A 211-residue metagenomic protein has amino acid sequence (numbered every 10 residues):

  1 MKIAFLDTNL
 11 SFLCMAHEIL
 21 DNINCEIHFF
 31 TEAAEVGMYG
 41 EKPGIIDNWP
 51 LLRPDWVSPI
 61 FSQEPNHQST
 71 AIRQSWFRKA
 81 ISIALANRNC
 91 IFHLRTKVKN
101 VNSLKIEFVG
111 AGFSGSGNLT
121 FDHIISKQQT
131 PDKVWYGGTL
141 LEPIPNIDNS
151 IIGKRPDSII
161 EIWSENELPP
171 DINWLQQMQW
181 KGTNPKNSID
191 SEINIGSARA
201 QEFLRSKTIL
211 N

Functional and structural regions predicted by a protein language model:
M1-H28, S188-T208: N-terminal Rossmann-like FAD-binding beta1-loop-alpha1 element of flavoenzymes
L6-L10, E32, R95, S126-Q129: Structural motif
C14-P65, Q74-W76: N-terminal FAD cofactor-binding segment of flavoenzymes
H17-L20, S82, A86: Class I S-adenosyl-L-methionine
N24, S69, N89-C90: Residue-level recognition of short, well-ordered coil/turn positions that link secondary-structure elements
E35-M38, I83, N87-C90: Adenine nucleotide-associated cytosolic modules
E64-I83, N187-S191: Short beta-strand to alpha-helix junction loop
N87-L210: Predominantly flavin-linked oxidoreductase catalytic cores and closely associated redox partners
